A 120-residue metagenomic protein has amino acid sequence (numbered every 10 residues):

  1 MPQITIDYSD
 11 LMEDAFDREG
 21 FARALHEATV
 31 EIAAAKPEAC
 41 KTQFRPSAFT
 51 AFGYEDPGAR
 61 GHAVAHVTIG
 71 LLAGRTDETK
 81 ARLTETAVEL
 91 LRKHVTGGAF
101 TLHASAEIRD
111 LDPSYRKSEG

Functional and structural regions predicted by a protein language model:
M1-G120: A domain-level signal for the structural core that forms small-molecule/cofactor-binding pockets and catalytic centers
